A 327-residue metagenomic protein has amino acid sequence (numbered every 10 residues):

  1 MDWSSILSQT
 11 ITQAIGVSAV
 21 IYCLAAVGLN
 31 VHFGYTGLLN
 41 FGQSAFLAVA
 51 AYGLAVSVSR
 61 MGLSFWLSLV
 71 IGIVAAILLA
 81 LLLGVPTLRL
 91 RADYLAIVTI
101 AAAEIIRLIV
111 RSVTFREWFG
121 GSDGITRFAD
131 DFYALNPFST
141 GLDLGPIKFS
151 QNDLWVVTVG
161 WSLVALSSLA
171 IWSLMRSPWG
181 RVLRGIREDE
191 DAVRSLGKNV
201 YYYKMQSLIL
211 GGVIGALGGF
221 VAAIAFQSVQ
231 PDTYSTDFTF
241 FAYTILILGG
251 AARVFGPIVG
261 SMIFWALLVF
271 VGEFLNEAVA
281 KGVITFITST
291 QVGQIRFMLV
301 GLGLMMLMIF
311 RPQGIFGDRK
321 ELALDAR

Functional and structural regions predicted by a protein language model:
M1-R327: Transmembrane alpha-helices and adjacent helix-loop boundaries
